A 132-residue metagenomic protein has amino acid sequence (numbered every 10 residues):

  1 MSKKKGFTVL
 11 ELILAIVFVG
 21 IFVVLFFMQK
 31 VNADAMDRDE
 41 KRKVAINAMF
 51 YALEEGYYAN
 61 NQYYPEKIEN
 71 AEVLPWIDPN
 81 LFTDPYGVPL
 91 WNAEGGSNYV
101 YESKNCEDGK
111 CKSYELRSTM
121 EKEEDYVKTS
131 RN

Functional and structural regions predicted by a protein language model:
S2-K30: N-terminal single-pass transmembrane signal-anchor helix
V24, M28-L74: Conserved hydrophobic/amphipathic alpha-helical signal-anchor segments
E54-K122: Extracellular/periplasmic head regions of type IV pilus-like filament subunits
E123-N132: Low-complexity, S/T/G/P-rich flexible repeat/linker segments used as non-globular hinges and stalks within
